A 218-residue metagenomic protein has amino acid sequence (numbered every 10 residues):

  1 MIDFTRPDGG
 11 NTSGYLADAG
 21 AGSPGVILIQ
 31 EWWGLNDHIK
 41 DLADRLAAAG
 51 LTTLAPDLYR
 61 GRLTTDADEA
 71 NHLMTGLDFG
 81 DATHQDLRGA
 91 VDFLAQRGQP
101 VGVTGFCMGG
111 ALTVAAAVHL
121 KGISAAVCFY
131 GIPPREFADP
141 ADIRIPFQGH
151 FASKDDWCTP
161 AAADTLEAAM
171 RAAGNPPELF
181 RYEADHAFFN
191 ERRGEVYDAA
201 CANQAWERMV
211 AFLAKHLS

Functional and structural regions predicted by a protein language model:
M1-S218: N-terminal cap/leader regions of alpha/beta-hydrolase-fold enzymes, predominantly small-molecule hydrolases
